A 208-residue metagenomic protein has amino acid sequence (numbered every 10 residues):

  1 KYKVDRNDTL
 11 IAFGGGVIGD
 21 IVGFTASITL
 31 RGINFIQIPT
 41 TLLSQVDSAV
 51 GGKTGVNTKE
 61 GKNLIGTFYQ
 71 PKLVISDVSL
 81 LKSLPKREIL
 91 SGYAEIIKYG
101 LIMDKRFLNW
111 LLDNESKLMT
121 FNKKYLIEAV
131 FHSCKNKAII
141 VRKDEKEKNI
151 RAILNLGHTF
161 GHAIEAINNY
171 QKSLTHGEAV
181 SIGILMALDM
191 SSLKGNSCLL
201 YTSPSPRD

Functional and structural regions predicted by a protein language model:
K1-I36: N-terminal small/polar loop signature for handling phosphorylated ligands or for N-terminal nucleophile
G23-S116: A glycine/threonine-rich phosphate-anchoring loop and its flanking beta-alpha core in nucleotide/phosphate-binding
Y93-I97, L111, A129-K137, I184: Short alpha-helical scaffolding segments that buttress acidic/His motifs in well-ordered protein cores
E95, A166, L185-L193: Short glycine/serine- and small hydrophobic-enriched flexible loop segments
F121-N168: Oxyanion-binding "anion nests"
E178-I182, M186: Small-residue-rich helix-loop
Y201-D208: Conserved small/polar residues in nucleotide/adenosyl-binding loops
